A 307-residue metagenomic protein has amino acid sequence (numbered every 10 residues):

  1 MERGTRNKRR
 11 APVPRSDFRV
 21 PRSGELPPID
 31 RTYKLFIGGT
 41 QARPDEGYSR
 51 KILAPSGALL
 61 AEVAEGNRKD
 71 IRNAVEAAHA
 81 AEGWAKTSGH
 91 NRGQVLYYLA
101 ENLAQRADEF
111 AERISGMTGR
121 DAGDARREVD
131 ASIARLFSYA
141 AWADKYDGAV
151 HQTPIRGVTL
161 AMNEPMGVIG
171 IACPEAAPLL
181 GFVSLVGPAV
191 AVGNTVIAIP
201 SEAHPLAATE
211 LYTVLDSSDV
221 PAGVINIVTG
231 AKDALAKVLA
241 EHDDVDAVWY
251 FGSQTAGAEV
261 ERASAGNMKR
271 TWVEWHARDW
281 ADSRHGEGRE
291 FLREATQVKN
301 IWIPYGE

Functional and structural regions predicted by a protein language model:
M1-V63, Q94-Y98, R127-A134, A141-C173 (+1 more regions): Terminal low-complexity tails and localization/encapsulation signals of metabolic enzymes
S56-K145: Glycine-rich loop-to-alpha-helix module at the N-terminal edge of alpha/beta enzyme cores
Y146-P221: Conserved small-residue-rich beta-alpha loop and adjacent elements that most often cradle the phosphate/pyrophosphate
G157, A234-L235: Short acidic active-site motifs
A172, V192-T195, I199-S201, V228-G230 (+3 more regions): Generic beta-strand/beta-sheet core signal
G187, A247-F251: Periplasmic-binding protein-like
G187-V190, V238, A263: Hydrophobic/aromatic ligand-binding patch that stacks against planar heteroaromatic rings of cofactors or nucleotides
